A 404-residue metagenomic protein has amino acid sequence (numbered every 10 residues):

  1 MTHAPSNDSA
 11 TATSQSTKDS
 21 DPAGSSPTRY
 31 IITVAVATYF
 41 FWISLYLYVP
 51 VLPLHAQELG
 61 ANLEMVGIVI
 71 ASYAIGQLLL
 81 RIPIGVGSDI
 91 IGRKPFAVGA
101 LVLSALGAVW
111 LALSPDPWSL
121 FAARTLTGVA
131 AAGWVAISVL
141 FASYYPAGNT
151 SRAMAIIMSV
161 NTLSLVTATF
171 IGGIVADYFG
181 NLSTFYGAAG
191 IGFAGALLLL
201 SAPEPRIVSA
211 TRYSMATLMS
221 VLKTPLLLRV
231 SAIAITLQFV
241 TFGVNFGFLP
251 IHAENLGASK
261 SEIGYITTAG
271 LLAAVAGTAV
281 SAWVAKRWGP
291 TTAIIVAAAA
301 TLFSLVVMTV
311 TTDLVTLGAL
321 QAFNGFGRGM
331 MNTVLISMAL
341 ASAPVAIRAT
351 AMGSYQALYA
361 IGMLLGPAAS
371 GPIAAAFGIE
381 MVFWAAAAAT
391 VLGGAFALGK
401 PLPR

Functional and structural regions predicted by a protein language model:
S16-T28, P203-S231: Juxtamembrane intracellular "pre-TM" segments in multi-pass secondary transporters
L79-P115: Conserved MFS/SLC helix-loop-helix module at the cytosolic interface between two early adjacent transmembrane helices
R81-G92, G277-G289, A374: Helix-to-loop junctions at the C-terminal end of transmembrane segments in multipass secondary transporters
P95-V109, A189, T292-V306: Structural signature of the two symmetry-related core transmembrane helices
G107, W118-L126, S304, V315-F323: Paired small-residue
A123-N161: Cytoplasmic helix-loop-helix junction between adjacent transmembrane helices in 12-TM secondary transporters
G133-Y145, M330-A343: Intracellular juxtamembrane helix-capping segments at the cytosolic ends of symmetry-related transmembrane helices
G190-V208, F396-P401: C-terminal membrane-cytosol helix-exit motif in multi-pass small-molecule transporters
